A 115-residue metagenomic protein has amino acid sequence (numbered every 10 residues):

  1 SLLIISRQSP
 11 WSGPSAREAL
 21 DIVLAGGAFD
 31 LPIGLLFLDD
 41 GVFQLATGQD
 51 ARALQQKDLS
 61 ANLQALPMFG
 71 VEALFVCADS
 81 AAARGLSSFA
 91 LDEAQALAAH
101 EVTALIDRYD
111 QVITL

Functional and structural regions predicted by a protein language model:
L3-R17, Q49-D50, L54: Short, glycine-rich nucleotide/cofactor-binding loops
A16-L35: Histidine-anchored nucleotide/phosphate-binding helix
R52-S80: A glycine-rich helix N-cap at a beta->alpha junction
L74, V112-I113: Short, well-ordered beta-strand core segments
V76-A78, A83-S88, E93-A94: Ligand-binding beta-strand-loop-alpha-helix segment within the catalytic cores of soluble metabolic enzymes
E93-E101: Short acidic-hydrophobic, aromatic-tinged amphipathic segments that line or gate anion-handling sites
Y109: An anion/phosphate-binding loop that grips the pyrophosphate of nucleotide cofactors and donors
